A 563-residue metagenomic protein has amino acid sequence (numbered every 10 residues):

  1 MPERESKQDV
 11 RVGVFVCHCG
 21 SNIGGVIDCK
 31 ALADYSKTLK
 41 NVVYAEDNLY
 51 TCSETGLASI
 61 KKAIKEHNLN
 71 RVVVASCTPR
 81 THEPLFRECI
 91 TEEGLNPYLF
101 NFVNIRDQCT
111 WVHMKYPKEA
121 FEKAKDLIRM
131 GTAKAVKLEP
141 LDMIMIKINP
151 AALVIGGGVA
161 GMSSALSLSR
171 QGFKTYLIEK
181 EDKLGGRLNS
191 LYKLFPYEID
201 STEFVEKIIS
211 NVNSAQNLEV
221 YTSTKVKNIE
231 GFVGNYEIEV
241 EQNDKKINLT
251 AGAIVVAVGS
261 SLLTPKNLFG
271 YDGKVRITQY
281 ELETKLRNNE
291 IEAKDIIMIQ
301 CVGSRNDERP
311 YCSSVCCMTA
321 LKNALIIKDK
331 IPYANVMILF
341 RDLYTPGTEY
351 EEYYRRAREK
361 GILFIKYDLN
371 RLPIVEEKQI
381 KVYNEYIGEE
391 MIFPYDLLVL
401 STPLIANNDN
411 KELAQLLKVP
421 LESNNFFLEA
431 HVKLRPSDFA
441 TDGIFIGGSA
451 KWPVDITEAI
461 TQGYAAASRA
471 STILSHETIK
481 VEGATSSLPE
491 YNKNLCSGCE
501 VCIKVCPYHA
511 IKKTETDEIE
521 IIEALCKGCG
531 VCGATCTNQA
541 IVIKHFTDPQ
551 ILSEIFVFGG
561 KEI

Functional and structural regions predicted by a protein language model:
P2-V12, D142, N189-S214, L218-E219 (+6 more regions): Flanking helices and flexible, charged tails adjoining ferredoxin-like Fe-S electron-transfer domains in multi-subunit
P2-V12, G158-G161, M337, R341-V375 (+2 more regions): Mid-to-C-terminal Rossmann-like scaffold of FAD/NAD(P)H-dependent oxidoreductases
E3-L69, V73-V74, T78-C109, P150 (+4 more regions): Beta1-alpha1 glycine-rich phosphate/pyrophosphate-binding loop at the start of Rossmann-like nucleotide-binding domains
R4-D9, T55, K65-H67, T110-K115 (+9 more regions): Rossmann-like dinucleotide/flavin-binding elements
V16-V26, F121, K125, V154-S169 (+5 more regions): Cysteine-centered iron-sulfur cluster-binding motifs in ferredoxin-type domains/subunits of redox enzymes
C77-R80, S169-K183, R187, L218-Y221 (+6 more regions): Iron-sulfur cluster-binding cysteine motifs and their immediate structural context in ferredoxin-like electron-transfer
E139-I155, V159-A160, N189-E203, F232-I247 (+4 more regions): Ferredoxin-like iron-sulfur electron-transfer modules
V205-S261, L321-D409, K513-T514: A Rossmann-like FAD-binding core segment of flavoenzymes
